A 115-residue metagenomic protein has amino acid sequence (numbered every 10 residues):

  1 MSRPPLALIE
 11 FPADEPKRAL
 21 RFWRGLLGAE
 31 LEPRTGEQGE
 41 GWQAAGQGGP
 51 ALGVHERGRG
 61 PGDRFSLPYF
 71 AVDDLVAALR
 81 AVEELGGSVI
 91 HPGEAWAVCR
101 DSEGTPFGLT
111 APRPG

Functional and structural regions predicted by a protein language model:
M1-P4, L8-F11, E32-T35, L79-G115: Vicinal oxygen chelate
M1-R21, G49, F65-P68, R113-G115: N-terminal beta-strand motif that seeds the catalytic metal site of vicinal oxygen chelate
E15-E30, V82: Amphipathic alpha-helical segments
A29-F65, P106-R113: Conserved short beta-strand elements that form part of the metal-binding/catalytic scaffold of enzyme active sites
Q43, A71, V98-R100: Short, well-ordered beta-strand micro-motif
P61-V82, G86, I90-H91: Mid-chain, well-packed structural core segment of small domains
